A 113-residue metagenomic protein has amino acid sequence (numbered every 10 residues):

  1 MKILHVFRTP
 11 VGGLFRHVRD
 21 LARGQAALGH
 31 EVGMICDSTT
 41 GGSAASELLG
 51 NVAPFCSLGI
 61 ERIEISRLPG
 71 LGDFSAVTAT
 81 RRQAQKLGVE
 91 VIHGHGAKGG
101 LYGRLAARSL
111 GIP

Functional and structural regions predicted by a protein language model:
K2-L4, V91, A107-P113: Active-site proximal beta-strand in glycosyltransferases
H5-G72: N-terminal strand-loop element at the rim of the active site of nucleotide-sugar-dependent glycosyltransferases
D20, S75-Q83, Y102: Alpha-helical elements of Rossmann-like donor-binding domains used by nucleotide-donor carbohydrate transfer enzymes
L71-T78, P113: Nucleotide-sugar donor phosphate/pyrophosphate-binding loop at the beta->alpha transition of glycosyltransferases
Q83-E90: Glycine-rich phosphate-binding loop signature in dinucleotide/nucleotide-binding domains
G94-G100: Short His-centered aromatic/hydrophobic patch
